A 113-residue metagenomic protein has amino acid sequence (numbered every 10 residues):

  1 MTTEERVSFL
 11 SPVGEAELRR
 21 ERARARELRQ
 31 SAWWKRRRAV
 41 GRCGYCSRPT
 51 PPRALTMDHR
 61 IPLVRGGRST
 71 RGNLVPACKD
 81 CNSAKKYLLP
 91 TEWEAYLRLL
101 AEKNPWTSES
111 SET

Functional and structural regions predicted by a protein language model:
T2-Y45: Short, charged surface segments at domain edges that flank catalytic/cofactor-binding sites
R37-V40, P51, G72-V75: Processing junctions and N-termini across compartments
R42, T56, A77: The −1 position to Zn-ligating cysteines in a subset of zinc-ribbon hairpins
C46-S47, C81: Short Cys/His-rich metal-coordination motifs, predominantly Zn2+-binding knuckles/fingers
P52-R53, A84-L88: Short, non-ligating residues that shape and space the ligands of small metal-coordination modules and catalytic
T56-P62: Histidine-centered catalytic micro-motifs used for acid/base chemistry in nuclease and nucleotide-processing active
G66-A84: Short beta-strand-alpha-helix junction that forms the catalytic/metal-binding core of metal-dependent nuclease domains
L100-N104, S108-T113: Short flanking/linker segments adjacent to small metal-binding domains or redox-active Cys/His motifs
